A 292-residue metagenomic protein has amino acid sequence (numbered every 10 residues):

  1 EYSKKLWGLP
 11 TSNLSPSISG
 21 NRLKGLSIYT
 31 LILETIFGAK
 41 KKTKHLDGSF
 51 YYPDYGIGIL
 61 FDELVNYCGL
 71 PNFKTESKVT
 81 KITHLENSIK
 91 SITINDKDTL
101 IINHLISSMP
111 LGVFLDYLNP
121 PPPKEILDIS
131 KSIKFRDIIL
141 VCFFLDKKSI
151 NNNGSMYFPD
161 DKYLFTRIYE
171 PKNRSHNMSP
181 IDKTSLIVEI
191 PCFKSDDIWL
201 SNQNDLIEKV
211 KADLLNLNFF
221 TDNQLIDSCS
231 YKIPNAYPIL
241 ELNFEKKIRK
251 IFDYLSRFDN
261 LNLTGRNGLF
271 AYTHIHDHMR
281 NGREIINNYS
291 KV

Functional and structural regions predicted by a protein language model:
E1, T11-L14, I126-S130, F220-D227: Short, surface-exposed acidic
E1-H84: Active-site/ligand-binding neighborhood in enzyme catalytic cores
K74, I226-C229, N262: General small-molecule cofactor/ligand-binding pocket signal
K78-L200, N204, E208-F219, Y231 (+1 more regions): Mid-domain catalytic core of redox enzymes that form a hydrophobic substrate pocket/lid adjacent to a catalytic redox
L186-I187, I251-Y272, H278: Short FAD-binding loop at a beta-strand-to-alpha-helix junction that anchors the flavin cofactor in diverse
Y237-K247: Charged, often glycine-rich, active-site loop that binds/positions anionic groups
M279-V292: Internal hydrophobic alpha-helix adjacent to the cofactor/substrate pocket in enzyme cavities
